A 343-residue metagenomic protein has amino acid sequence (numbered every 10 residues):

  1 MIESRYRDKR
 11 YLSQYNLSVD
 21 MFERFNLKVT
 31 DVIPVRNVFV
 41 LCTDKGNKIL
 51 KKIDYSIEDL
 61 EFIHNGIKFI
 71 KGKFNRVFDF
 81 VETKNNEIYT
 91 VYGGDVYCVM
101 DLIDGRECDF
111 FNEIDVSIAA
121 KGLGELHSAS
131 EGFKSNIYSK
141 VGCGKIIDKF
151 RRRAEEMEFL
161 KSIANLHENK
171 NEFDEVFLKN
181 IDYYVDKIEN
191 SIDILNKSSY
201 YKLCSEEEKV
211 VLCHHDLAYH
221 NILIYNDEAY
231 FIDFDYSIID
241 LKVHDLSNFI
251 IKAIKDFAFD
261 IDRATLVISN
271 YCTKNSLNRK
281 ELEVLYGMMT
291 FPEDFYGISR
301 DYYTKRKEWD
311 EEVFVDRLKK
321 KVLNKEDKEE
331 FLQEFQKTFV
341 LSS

Functional and structural regions predicted by a protein language model:
M1-K28: Juxta-kinase regulatory segment immediately upstream of eukaryotic protein kinase catalytic domains
D31, K51, C108, I137-L212 (+3 more regions): ATP-dependent phospho-/nucleotidyl transfer catalytic cores
R36-T43, N47: ATP phosphate-binding glycine-rich loop
V40-C42, F80, D193-V243: Active-site acidic catalytic loop and adjacent metal/ATP-binding pocket of ATP-dependent phosphoryl transfer enzymes
G46-K140: ATP-binding pocket architecture of kinase catalytic cores
Y97-F110, G132, F159-H167, F291-W309: A glycine-centered beta->alpha junction motif in the catalytic cores of kinase/phosphotransferase enzymes
E158, Y296-S343: ATP/Mg2+ or Mg2+-diphosphate-binding catalytic cores that bind nucleotide phosphates or diphosphates via glycine-rich
V243-S276, M289-W309: Active-site activation/catalytic loop segments of kinase-like enzymes and analogous catalytic loops in related
